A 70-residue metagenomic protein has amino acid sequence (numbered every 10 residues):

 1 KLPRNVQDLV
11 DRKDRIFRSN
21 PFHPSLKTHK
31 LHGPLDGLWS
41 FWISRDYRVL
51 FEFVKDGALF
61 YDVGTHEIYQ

Functional and structural regions predicted by a protein language model:
K1-K13: Arg/Lys-rich, positively charged N-terminal/basic patches that mediate binding to nucleic acids
Q7-D8, W42-Q70: Enriched for short, Lys/Arg-rich terminal
K13-I16, H66: Conserved short hydrophobic interaction patches
I16-F41: A short, surface-exposed loop/turn module that caps and links secondary-structure elements
